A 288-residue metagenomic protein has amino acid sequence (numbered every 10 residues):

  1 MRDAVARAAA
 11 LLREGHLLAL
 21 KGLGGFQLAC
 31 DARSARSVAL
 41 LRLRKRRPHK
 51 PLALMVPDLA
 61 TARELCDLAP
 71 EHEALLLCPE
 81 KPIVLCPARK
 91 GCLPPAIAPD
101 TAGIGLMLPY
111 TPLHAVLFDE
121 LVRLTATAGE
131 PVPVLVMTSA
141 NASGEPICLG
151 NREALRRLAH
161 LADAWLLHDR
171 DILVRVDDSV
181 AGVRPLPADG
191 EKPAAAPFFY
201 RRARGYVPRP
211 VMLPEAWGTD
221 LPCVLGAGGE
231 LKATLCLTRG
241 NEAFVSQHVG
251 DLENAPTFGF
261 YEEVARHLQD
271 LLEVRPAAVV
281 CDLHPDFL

Functional and structural regions predicted by a protein language model:
M1-L288: Active-site-adjacent structural elements in enzyme catalytic cores
